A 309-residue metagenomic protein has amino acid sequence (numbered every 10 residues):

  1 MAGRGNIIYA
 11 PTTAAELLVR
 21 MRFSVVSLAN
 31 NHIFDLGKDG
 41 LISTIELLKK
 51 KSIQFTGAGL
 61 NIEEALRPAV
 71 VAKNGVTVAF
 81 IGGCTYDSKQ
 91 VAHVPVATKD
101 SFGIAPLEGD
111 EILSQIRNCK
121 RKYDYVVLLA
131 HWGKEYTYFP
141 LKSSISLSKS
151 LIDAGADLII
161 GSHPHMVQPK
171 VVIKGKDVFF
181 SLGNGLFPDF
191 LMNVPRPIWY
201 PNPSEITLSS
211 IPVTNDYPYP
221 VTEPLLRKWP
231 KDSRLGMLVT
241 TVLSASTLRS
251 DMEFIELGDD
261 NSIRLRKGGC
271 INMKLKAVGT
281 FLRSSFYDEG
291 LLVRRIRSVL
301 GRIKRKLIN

Functional and structural regions predicted by a protein language model:
M1-E16, A29-K50, Y138-I145, K170-K174: Metal-dependent catalytic neighborhoods of phosphoester/phosphodiester hydrolases
I8, A72-V126, S146: Binuclear metal-dependent hydrolase catalytic cores centered on His/Asp/Glu-rich metal-binding motifs
V19, I45, K49, I112-R121 (+2 more regions): Surface-exposed amphipathic alpha-helices with a cationic face
F23-V25, K142-M237: Conserved beta-sheet core of the metallophosphoesterase superfamily
L28, H32, I81, V127 (+2 more regions): Divalent metal-coordination and catalytic microenvironments
A29-N31, I116-F139: Short acidic, glycine-rich surface-loop motifs adjacent to enzyme active sites
N31-I45, I62-R67, Y86-Q90, G133-Y138 (+2 more regions): Active-site environment of divalent metal-dependent phosphoester hydrolases
P106, V194-N309: A short C-terminal boundary segment appended to hydrolase-like catalytic domains
